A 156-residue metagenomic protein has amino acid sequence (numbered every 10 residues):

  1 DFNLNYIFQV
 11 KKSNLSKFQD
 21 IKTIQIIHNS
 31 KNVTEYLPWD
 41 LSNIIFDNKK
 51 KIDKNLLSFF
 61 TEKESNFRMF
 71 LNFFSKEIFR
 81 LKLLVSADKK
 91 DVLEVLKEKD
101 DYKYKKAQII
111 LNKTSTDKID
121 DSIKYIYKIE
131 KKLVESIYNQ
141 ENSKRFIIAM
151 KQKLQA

Functional and structural regions predicted by a protein language model:
D1-D47, N55-F59, K153: Non-catalytic interfacial helical region
K54-A156: Helix-rich C-terminal "collar"/helical-bundle subdomain used as an assembly and partner-interaction module in RFC-like
